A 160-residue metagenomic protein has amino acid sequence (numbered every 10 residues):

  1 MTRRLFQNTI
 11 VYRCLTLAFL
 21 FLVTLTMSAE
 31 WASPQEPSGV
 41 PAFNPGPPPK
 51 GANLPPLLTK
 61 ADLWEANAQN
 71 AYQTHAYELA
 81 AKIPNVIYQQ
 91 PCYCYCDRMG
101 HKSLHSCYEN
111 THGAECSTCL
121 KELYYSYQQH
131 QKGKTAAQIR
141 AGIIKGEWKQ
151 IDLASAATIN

Functional and structural regions predicted by a protein language model:
M1-A81, Y127-N160: Secretory/periplasmic and organellar redox-cofactor proteins
K82, V86: A contiguous binding-surface segment within folded domains or other stable secondary-structure elements
I87-S126: Short, thiol/selenol-centered motifs that function as redox-active sites or metal-ligating centers
